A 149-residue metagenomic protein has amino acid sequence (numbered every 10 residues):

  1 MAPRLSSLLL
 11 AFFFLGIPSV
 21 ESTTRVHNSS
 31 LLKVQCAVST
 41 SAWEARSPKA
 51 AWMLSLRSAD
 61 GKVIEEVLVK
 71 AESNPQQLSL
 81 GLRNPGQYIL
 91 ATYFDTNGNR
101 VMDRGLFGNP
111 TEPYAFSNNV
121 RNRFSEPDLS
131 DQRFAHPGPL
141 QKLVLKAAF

Functional and structural regions predicted by a protein language model:
S7-G16: Bacterial N-terminal signal peptides
S19-W52, R104-F149: Primarily secretory-pathway and cell-envelope proteins
M53-R57, I89-A91: Beta-strand signatures of extracellular beta-sandwich domains
D60-V69: Surface-exposed loop/edge segments in extracytoplasmic proteins
V69-N74, A135-P137: Short proline/glycine- and polar residue-rich coil/turn motifs
Q76-L82: Exposed aromatic-hydrophobic patches
R83, Q87-T92, F107: A short tyrosine-centered beta-strand micro-motif
D95-R104: Acidic, glycine-anchored loop motifs typical of Ca2+
